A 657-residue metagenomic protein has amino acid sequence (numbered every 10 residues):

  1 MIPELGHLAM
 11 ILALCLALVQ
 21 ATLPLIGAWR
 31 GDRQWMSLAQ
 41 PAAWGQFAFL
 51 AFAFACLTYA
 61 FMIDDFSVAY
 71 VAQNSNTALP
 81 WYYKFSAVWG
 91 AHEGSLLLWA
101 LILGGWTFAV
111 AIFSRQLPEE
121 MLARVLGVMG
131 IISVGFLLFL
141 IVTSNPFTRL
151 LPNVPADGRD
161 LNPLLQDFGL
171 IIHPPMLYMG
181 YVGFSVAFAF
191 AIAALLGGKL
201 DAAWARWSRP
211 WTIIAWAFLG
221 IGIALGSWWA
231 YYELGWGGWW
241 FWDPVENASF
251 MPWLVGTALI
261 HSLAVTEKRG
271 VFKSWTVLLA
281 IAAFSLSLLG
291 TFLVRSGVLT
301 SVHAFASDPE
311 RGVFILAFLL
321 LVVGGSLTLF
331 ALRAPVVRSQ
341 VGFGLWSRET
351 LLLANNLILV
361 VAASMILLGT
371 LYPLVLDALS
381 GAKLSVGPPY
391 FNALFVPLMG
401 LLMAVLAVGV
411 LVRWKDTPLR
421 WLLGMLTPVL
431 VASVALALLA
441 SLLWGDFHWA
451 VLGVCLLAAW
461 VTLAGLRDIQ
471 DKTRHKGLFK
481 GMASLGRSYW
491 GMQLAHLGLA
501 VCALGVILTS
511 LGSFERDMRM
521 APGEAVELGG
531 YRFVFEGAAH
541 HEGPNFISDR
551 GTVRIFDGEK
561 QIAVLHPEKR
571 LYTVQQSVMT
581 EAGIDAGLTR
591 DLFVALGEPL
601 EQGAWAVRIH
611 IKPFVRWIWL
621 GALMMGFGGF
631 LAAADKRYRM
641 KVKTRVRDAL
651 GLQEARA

Functional and structural regions predicted by a protein language model:
M1-A9, D32-S37, Y59-E93, N145-P174 (+10 more regions): Membrane-interface interhelical loops and short amphipathic "cap" helices that link adjacent transmembrane segments
M1-Q34, F52, F66, P244-P252 (+4 more regions): Contiguous transmembrane helix-bundle modules in multi-pass membrane proteins
I11-L25, W29, S95-S227, G235: A conserved hydrophobic secondary-structure block that centers on an alpha-helix together with its immediately flanking
W29-L50, A109-S133, L196-A217, W242 (+5 more regions): Membrane-interfacial loop-to-helix junctions in multi-pass inner-membrane proteins
Q46-F61, M129-V142, L279-S287, N356-L367 (+1 more regions): Hydrophobic alpha-helical membrane-insertion segments
L50-L79, S86-A111, F139-R149, F250 (+4 more regions): Transmembrane-helix bundle segments that line or gate the permeation/cavity pathway in multi-pass membrane proteins
D517-R608: Soluble non-transmembrane domains of integral membrane proteins
